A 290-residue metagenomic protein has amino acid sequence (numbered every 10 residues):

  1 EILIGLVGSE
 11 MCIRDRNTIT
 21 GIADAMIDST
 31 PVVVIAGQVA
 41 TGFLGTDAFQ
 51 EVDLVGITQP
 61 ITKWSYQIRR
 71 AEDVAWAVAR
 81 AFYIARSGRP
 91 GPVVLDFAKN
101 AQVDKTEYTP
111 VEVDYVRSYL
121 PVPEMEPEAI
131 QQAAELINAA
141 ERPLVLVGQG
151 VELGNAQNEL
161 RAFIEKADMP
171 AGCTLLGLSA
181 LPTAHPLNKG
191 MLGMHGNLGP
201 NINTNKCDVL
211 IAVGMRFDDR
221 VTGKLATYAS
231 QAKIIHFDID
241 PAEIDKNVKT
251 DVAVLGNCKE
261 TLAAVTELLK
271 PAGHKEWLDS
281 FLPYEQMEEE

Functional and structural regions predicted by a protein language model:
E1-G8, I13: Single conserved hydrophobic/aromatic residue that forms the stacking wall/gate of nucleotide- or nucleobase-binding
S9, V34-G37, M125-E126, Q132-L210: Anionic-ligand anchoring segments at beta-strand to alpha-helix junctions in alpha/beta enzyme folds, i.e., glycine
R14-I22, M26, L153-A156, D218-G223: Short glycine/serine/threonine-rich phosphate/pyrophosphate-binding segments that cradle anionic phosphate groups
V39, F97-V103, Q149-V151, P241: Glycine-rich beta-alpha junction loops
F49-G88, K206, V252, T261 (+2 more regions): Conserved thiamine diphosphate
E72, E135, Q231-E290: Phosphate/pyrophosphate-binding active-site segments
I84-A139, W277-L278, E289: Conformationally flexible catalytic loops at phosphate/diphosphate-handling active centers
G193-I244: Phosphate/diphosphate-binding loops
